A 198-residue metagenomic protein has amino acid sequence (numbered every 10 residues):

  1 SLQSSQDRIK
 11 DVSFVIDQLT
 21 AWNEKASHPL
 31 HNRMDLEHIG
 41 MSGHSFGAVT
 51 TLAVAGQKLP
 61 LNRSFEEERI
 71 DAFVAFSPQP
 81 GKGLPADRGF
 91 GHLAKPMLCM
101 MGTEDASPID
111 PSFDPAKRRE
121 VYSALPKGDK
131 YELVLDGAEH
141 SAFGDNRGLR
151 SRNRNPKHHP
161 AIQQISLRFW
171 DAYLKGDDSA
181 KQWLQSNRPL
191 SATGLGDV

Functional and structural regions predicted by a protein language model:
S1-E37, A53: Alpha/beta-hydrolase active-site loop
D7-F14, Q18, E120, A161 (+1 more regions): Extracytoplasmic/secreted proteins, especially bacterial periplasmic and envelope-associated proteins
V12, I39, E132, W170: Divalent metal-coordination and catalytic microenvironments
Q18-D35, P60-E68, S179, W183-L184 (+1 more regions): Short mixed-charge
H38-G40, V74: Residue in the alpha/beta-hydrolase core beta-strand immediately N-terminal to the catalytic nucleophile
G43-L52: Gly/Ala-rich beta-loop-alpha elbow adjacent to hydrolase catalytic centers
S64-G137: The feature captures the conserved acid-bearing segment of alpha/beta-hydrolase catalytic domains
K127-G128, D136-S141, D145-V198: Alpha/beta-hydrolase-fold serine-hydrolase catalytic core, especially in secreted/extracellular enzymes
